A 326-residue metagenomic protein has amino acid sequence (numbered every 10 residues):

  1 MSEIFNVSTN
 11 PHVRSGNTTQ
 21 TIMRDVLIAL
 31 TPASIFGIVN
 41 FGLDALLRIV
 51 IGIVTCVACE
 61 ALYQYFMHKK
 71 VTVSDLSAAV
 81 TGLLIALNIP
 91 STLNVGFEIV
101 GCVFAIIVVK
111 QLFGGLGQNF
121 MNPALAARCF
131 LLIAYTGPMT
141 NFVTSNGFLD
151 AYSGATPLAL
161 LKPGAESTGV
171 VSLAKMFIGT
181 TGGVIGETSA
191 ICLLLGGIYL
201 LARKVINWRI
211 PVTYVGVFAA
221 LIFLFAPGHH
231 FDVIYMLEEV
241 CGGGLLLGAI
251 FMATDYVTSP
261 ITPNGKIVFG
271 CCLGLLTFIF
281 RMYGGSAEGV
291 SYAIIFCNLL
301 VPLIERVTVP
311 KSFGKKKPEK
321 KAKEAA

Functional and structural regions predicted by a protein language model:
M1-I22, M282-A326: Cytosolic-side transmembrane-helix boundaries in multi-pass membrane proteins
M1-V57, E324-A326: N-terminal signal-anchor module of multipass membrane proteins
N10, A58-K70, I106-Q118, N122 (+2 more regions): C-terminal ends of transmembrane helices
D25-A33, R48-E60, S77-G82, A86 (+16 more regions): Alpha-helical transmembrane segments in multi-pass membrane proteins
G42-T55, T92-G101, M176-A190, V233-L245: Structural signature of hydrophobic alpha-helical transmembrane segments
S77-A78, L83-A151: Membrane-interface helix-loop-helix junctions at boundaries between adjacent transmembrane segments
Q118-L194: Long hydrophobic alpha-helical segments that form multi-pass transmembrane helix bundles in integral membrane proteins
F120, A124, M236-G243, K266 (+1 more regions): Loop-to-transmembrane alpha-helix initiation sites
